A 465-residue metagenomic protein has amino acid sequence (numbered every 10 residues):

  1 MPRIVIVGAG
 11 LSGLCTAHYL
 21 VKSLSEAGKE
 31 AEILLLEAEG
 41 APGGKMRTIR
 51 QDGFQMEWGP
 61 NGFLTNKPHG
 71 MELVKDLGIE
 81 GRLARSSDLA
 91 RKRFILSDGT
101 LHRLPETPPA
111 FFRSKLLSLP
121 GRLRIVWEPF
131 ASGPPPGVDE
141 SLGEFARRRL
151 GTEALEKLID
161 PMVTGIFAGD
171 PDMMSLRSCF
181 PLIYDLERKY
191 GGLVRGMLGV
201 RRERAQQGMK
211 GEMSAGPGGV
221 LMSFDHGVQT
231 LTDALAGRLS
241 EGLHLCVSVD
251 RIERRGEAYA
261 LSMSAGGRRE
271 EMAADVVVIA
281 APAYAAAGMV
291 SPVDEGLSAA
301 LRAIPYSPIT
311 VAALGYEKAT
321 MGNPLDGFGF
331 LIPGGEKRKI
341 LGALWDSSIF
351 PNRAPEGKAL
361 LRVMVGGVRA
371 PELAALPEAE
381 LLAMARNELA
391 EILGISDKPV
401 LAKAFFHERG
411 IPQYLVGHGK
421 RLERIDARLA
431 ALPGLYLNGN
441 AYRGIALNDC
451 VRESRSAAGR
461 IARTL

Functional and structural regions predicted by a protein language model:
M1-S12: Beta1/beta-strand and adjacent pyrophosphate-binding region of the FAD-binding site in flavoprotein oxidoreductases
I4-I6, I33, L435: Conserved hydrophobic helix-helix packing surfaces used for dimerization/oligomerization
S12, A41, Y284: Conserved Rossmann-like nucleotide-cofactor binding loop
V21-Q51: Glycine-rich FAD pyrophosphate-binding loop
K22, L245-L361, V368-A375, A379 (+3 more regions): Mid-domain catalytic core of redox enzymes that form a hydrophobic substrate pocket/lid adjacent to a catalytic redox
D52-P134: Dinucleotide-binding Rossmann-like beta1-alpha1 core, especially the glycine-rich loop that anchors the ADP
L89-K92, R124-I252, A258, A273: Active-site/ligand-binding neighborhood in enzyme catalytic cores
P105-P109, P324-G327, G342-L465: Conserved flavin/dinucleotide-binding core of flavoenzymes
